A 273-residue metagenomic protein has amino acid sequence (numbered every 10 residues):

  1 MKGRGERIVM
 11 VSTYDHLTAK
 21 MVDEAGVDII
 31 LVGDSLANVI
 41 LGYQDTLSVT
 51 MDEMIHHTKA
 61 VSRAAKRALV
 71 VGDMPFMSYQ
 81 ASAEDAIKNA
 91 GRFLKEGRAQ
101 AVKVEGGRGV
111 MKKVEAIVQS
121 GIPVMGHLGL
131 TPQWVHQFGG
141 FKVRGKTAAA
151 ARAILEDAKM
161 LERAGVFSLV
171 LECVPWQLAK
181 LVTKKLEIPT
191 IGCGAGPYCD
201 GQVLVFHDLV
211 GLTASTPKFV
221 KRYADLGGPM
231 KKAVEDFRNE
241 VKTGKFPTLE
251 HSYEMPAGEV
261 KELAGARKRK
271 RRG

Functional and structural regions predicted by a protein language model:
M1-A224, G228-A257, K261-G273: Alpha/beta enzyme core
